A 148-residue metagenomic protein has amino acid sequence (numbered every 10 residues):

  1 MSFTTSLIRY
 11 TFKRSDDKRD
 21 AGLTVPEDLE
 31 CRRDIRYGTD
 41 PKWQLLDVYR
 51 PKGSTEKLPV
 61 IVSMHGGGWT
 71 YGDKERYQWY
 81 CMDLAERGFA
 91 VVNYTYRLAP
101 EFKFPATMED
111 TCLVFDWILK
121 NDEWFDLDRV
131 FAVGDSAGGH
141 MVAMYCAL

Functional and structural regions predicted by a protein language model:
R9-E56: N-terminal cap/lid segment of alpha/beta-hydrolase-fold proteins
K57-G66: Short beta-strand element of the alpha/beta-hydrolase
G68, Y96-P100: Alpha/beta-hydrolase active-site loop signature
Y71-E75, E101-F102: Short N-terminal helix/helix-N-cap motif within the alpha/beta-hydrolase-1
E75-N93: Short amphipathic alpha-helix adjacent to the substrate-entry channel of hydrolases
V91-Y94, F131-V133: Structural recognition of the beta-strand scaffold that forms the well-ordered cores of secreted hydrolase catalytic
T107-M108: Helix-loop module immediately N-terminal to the HCX5R catalytic loop in PTP-like cysteine phosphatase domains
L113-L148: Primarily recognizes the serine-hydrolase "nucleophile elbow" in alpha/beta-hydrolase and SGNH/GDSL folds
